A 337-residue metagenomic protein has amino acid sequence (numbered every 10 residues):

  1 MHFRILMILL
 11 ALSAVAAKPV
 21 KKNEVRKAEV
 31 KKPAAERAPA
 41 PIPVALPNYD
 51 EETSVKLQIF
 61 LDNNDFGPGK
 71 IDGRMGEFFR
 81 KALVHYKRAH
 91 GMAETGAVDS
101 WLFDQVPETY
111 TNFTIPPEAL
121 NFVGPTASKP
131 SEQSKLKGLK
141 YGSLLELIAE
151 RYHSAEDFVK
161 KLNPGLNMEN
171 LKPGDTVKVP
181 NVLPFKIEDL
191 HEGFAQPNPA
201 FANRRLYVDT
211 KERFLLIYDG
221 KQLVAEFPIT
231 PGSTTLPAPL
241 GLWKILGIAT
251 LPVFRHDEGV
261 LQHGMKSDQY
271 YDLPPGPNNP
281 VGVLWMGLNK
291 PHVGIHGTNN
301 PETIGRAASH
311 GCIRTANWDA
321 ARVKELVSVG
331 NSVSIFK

Functional and structural regions predicted by a protein language model:
H2-I8: Sec-dependent signal peptide recognition, specifically the positively charged N-region followed immediately by
L10-A11, A16-D50: Compositionally biased, proline/threonine/alanine/serine-rich low-complexity intrinsically disordered stretches
P47-K81, P116-H153: Primarily a LysM-type cell-wall glycan-binding module
D62-F66, V84-M92, F103, P107 (+6 more regions): Sec-exported extracytoplasmic/periplasmic mature domains
E77-F122, K160-F194: Extracellular LysM carbohydrate-binding repeats and other cell-envelope/extracellular binding modules
K137-G220, V224-E226: Secretory/export targeting leaders with adjacent low-complexity proregions
L166, H263-K337: Exported/periplasmic cell-wall-interacting domains
D189-T298: Gly/Pro-biased beta-strand-loop elements
